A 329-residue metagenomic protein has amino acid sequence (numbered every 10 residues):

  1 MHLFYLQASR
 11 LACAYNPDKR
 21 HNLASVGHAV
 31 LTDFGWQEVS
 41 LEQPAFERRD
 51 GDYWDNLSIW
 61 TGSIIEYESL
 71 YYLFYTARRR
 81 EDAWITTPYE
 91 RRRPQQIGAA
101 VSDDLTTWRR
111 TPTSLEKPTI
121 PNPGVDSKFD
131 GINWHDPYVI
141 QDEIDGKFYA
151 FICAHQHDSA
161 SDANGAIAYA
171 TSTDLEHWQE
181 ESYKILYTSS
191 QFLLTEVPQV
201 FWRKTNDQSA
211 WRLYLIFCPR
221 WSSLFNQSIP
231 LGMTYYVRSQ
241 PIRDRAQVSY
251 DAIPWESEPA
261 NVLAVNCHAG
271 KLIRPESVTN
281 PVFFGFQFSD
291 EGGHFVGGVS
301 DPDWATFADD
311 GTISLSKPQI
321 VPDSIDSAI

Functional and structural regions predicted by a protein language model:
M1-I329: Carbohydrate-active catalytic/glycan-binding domains of CAZyme proteins, especially the secreted or lumenal ectodomains
